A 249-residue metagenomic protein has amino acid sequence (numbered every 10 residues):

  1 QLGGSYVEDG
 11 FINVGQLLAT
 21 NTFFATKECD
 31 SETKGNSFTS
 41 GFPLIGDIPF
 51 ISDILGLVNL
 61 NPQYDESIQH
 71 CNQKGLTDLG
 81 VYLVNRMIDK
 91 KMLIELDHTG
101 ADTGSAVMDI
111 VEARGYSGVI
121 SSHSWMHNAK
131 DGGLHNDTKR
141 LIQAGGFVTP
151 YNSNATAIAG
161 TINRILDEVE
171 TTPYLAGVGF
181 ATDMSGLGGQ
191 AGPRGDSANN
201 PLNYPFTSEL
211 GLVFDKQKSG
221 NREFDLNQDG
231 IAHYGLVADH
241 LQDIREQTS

Functional and structural regions predicted by a protein language model:
Q1-S249: Extended, charged catalytic domains and RNA/DNA-binding interfaces, predominantly in divalent-metal-using enzymes
